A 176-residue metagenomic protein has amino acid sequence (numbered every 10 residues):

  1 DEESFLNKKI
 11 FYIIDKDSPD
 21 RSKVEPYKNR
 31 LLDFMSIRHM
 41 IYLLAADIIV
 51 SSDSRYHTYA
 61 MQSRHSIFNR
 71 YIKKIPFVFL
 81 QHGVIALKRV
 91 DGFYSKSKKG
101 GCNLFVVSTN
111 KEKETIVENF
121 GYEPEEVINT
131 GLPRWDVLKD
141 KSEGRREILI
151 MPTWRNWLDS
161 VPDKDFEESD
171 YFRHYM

Functional and structural regions predicted by a protein language model:
D1-E3, P133-M176: Conserved catalytic-core segment of nucleotide-activated headgroup transferases in glycan assembly
D1-L138: Active-site and donor-binding regions of nucleotide-sugar-utilizing enzymes
